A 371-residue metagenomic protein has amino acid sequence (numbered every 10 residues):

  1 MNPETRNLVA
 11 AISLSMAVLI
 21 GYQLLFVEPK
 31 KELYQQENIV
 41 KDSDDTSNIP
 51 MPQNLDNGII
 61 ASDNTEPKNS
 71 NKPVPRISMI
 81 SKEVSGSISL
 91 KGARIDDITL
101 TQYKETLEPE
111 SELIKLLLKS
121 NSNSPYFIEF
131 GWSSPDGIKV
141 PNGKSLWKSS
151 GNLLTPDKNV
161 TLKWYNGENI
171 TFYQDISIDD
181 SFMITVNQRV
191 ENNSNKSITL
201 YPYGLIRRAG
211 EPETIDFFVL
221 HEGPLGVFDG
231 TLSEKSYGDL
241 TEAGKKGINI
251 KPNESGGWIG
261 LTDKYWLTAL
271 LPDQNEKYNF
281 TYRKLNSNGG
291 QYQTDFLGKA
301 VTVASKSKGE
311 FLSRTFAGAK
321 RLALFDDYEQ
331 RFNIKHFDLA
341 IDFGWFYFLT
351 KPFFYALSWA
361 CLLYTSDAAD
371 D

Functional and structural regions predicted by a protein language model:
M1-N48, N166: Subset of Sec-pathway N-terminal targeting signals
S13, L90, D263, K308 (+1 more regions): Generic recognition of stable, solvent-exposed alpha-helical segments in well-folded globular domains
S15, A61-P67, S236, T241 (+1 more regions): Helix N-terminus capping/helix-initiation residues
M16-Q23, Q188, K351-F354, S358: A broad, structural surface signal
K30-L107: Juxtamembrane extramembrane loops of integral membrane proteins
R76, I80-H336: Soluble non-transmembrane domains of integral membrane proteins
G318-L363: Interfacial loop/helix-cap signal at membrane boundaries in integral membrane proteins
Y364-D370: Conserved small/polar residues in nucleotide/adenosyl-binding loops
